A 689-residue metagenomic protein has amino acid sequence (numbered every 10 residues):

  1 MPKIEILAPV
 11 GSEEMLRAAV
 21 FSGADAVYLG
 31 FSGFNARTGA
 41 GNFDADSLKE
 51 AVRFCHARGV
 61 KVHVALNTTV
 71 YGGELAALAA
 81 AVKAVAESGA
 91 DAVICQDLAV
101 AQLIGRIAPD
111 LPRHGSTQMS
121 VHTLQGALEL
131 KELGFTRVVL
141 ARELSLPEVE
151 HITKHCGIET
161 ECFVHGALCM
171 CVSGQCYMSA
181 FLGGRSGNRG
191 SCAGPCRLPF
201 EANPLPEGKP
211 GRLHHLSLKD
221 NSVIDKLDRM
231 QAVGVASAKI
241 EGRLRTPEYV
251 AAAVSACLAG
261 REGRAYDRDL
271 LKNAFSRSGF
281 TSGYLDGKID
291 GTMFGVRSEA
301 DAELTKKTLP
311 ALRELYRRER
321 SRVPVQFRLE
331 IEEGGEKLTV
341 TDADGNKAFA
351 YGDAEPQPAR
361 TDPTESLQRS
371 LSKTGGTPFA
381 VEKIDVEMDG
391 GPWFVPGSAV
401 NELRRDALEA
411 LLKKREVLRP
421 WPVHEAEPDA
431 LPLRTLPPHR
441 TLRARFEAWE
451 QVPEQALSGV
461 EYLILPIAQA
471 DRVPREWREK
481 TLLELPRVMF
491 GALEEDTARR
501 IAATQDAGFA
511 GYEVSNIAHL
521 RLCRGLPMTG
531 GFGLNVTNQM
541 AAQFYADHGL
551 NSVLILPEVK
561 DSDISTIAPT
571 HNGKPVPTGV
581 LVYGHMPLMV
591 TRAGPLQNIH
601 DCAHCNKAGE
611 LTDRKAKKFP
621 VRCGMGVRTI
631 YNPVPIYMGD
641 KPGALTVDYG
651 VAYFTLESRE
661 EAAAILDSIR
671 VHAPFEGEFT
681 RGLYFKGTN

Functional and structural regions predicted by a protein language model:
P2-V121, L140, E148-S237, L244-F544 (+1 more regions): Active-site pocket-lining/capping segments in soluble small-molecule metabolic enzymes
E132-F135, G157: Extended, well-folded interaction surfaces typified by the phenylalanyl-tRNA synthetase beta subunit core
